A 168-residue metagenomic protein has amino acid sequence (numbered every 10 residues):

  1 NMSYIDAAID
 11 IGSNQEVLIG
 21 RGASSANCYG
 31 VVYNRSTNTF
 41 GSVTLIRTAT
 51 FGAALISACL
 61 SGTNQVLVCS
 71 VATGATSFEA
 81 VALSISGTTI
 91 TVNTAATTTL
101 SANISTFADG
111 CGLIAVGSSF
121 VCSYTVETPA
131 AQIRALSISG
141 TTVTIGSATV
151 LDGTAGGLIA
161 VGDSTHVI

Functional and structural regions predicted by a protein language model:
N1-I168: Polar, enzyme-active/binding microenvironments
